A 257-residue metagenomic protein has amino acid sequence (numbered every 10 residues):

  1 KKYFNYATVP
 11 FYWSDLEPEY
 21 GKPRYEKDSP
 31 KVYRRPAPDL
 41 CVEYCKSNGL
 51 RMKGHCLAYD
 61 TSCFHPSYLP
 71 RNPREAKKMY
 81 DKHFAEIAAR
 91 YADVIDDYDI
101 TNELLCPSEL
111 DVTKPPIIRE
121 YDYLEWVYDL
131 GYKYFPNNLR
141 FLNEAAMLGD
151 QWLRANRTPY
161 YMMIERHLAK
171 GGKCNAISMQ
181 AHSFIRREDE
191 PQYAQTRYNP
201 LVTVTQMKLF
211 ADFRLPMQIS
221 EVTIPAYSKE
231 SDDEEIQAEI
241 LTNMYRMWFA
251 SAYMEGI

Functional and structural regions predicted by a protein language model:
Y6-K22, R35-L148, A226: Substrate-binding cleft and catalytic face of glycoside hydrolase catalytic domains, especially the flexible beta-alpha
E19, K31-R51, K114-E144, Q151-K229 (+1 more regions): Glycoside hydrolase catalytic-domain groove-lining segments
K22-P30: Surface-exposed strand-loop-strand hairpins of Gram-negative outer-membrane beta-barrel proteins
D96-T101, A250-I257: Extracellular serine-dependent O-acyl
